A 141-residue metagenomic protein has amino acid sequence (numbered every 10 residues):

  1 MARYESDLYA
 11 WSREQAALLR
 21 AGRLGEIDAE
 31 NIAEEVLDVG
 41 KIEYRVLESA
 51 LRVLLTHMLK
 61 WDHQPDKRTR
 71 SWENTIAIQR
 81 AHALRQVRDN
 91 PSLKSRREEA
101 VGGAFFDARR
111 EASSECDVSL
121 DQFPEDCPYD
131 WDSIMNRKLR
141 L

Functional and structural regions predicted by a protein language model:
M1-L141: Surface/interface-facing alpha-helical segments and adjacent flexible terminal/loop regions used for partner/assembly
